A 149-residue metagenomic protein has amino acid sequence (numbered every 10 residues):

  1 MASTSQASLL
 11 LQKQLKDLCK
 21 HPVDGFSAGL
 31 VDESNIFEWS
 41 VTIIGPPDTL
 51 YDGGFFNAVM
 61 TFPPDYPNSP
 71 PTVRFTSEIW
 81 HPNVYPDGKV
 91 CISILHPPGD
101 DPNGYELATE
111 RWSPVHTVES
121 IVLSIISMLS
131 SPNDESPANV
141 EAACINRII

Functional and structural regions predicted by a protein language model:
M1-T49: Start-of-domain signal
A2-L11, D17-P22, P70-I149: Domain-scale recognition of soluble eukaryotic interaction modules
V31, T61-D65, Y85: Short beta-strand micro-motifs enriched in acidic
E33, L50-D52, V84, E119: A generic structural micro-feature
I36-E38, G53-F55, D87, V122: A general secondary-structure signal for short beta-strands and their flanking turns/coil in non-transmembrane regions
I43-P47, F62-P64, H96-P98, L129: Beta-strand elements of well-folded, non-transmembrane domains
G54, P64-P71: Classical protein tyrosine phosphatase
